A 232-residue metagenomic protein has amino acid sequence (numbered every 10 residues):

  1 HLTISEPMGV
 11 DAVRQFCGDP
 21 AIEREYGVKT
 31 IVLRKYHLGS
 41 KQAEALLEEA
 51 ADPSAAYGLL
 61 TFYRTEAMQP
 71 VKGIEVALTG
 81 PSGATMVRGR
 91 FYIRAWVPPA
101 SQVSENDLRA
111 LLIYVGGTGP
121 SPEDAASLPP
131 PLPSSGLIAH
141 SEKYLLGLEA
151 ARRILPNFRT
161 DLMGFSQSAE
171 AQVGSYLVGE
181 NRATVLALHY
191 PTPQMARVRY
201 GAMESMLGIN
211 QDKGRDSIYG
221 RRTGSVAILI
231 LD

Functional and structural regions predicted by a protein language model:
H1-D232: Soluble, non-membrane globular domain cores that form compact, hydrophobic packing and curved binding surfaces
